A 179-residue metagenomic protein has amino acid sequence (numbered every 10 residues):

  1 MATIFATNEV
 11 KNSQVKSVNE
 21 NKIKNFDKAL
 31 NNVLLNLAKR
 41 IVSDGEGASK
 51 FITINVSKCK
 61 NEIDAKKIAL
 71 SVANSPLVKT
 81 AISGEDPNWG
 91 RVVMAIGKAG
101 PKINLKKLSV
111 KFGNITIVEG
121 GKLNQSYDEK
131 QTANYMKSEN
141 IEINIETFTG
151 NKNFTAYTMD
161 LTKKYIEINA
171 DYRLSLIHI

Functional and structural regions predicted by a protein language model:
A2-G84: A glycine- and small/hydrophobic-rich beta-loop-beta segment that serves as a flexible "lid/hinge" or phosphate-binding
N36-V42, M94-G97, S126-Q131, I141: Glycine-rich, charged/polar anion/phosphate-binding loops that engage phosphate groups from diverse ligands
D44-S49, P101-I103, A133-S138, T147-F148: Solvent-exposed alpha-helices and their adjacent loops that cap or buttress functional pockets in soluble metabolic
I63-I68, K79-I82, N104, E119-G121 (+1 more regions): Extended hydrophobic-aromatic, low-complexity segments
G84-F112, I117: Short, structured protein-protein interaction patches enriched in aromatics and acidic/basic residues, typified by
V118-K137: A conserved acidic, glycine/proline-rich C-terminal tail/linker
K137-R173: Glycine-rich and polybasic anion-binding loops at the starts of cofactor/ligand-binding domains
I177-I179: Conserved small/polar residues in nucleotide/adenosyl-binding loops
